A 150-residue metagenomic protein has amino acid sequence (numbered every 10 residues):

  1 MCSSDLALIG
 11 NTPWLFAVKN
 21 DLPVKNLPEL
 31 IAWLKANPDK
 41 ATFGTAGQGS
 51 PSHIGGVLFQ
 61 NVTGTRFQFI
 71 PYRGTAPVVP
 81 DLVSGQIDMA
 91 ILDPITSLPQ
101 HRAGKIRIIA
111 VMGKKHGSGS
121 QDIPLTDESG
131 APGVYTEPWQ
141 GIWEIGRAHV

Functional and structural regions predicted by a protein language model:
S4-P77, T126-E128, W139-H149: Hinge/capping helix and adjacent helix->loop/strand transition within the periplasmic-binding protein
L8, Y72, I91-D93, V111: Short beta-strand and adjacent tight-turn residues that come in two discontinuous sequence segments and form the edges
N11, K25, S97-R147: C-terminal lobe and pocket-closing loops of periplasmic/extracytoplasmic Venus-flytrap solute-binding proteins
L34, L58, V62, A76-A90 (+1 more regions): Short helices/loops that flank or line small-molecule/ion binding pockets
T42, D88-L92, R107-A110: Paired acidic/hydrophobic, glycine-rich loop segments that form the ligand-binding mouth/hinge of periplasmic-binding
S50-G55, P80, I91, A110 (+1 more regions): Residues at secondary-structure transition points
